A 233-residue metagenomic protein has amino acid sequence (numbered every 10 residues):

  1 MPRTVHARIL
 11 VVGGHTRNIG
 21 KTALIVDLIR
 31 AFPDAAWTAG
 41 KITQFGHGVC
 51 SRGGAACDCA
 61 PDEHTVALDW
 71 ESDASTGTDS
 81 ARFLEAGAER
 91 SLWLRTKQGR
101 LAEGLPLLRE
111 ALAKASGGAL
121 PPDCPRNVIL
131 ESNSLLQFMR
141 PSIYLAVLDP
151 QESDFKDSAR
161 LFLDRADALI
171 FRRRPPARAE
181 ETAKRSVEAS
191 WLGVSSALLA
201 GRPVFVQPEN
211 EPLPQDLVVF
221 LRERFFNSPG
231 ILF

Functional and structural regions predicted by a protein language model:
P2-A7: Phosphate-binding P-loop
I9-G14, T38-K41: Short, hydrophobic/glycine-enriched beta-strand segments
V11-L28: Glycine-rich phosphate-binding P-loop
V26-Q98: N-terminal phosphate/diphosphate-binding loop that engages ATP/GTP or pyrophosphate donors across diverse enzyme folds
C50-G53, G104, R140: Short, well-ordered secondary-structure micro-motifs
W93-L136: Phosphate-binding/switch loop-helix module in NTP-utilizing enzymes
L112, S116, L217-F233: Short, hydrophobic alpha-helical segments
N127, S132-R224: Conserved catalytic-core segment of NTP-binding enzymes
